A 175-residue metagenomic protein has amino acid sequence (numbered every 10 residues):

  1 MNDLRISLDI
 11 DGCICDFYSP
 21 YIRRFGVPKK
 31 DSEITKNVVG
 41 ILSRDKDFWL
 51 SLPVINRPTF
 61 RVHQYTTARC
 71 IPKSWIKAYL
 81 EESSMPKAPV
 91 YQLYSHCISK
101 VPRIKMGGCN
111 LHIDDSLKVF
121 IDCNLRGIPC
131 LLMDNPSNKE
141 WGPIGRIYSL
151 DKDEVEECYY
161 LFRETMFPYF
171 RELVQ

Functional and structural regions predicted by a protein language model:
M1-K46: Active-site neighborhood of HAD-like aspartate-dependent phosphohydrolases
C13, P20, C70, K118 (+1 more regions): Conserved Rossmann-like nucleotide-cofactor binding loop
D31-H63, K73-Y79: Short, acidic loop-to-helix structural element flanking the phosphoryl-transfer center in phosphate-processing enzymes
Q64-T66, L132: Structural beta-sheet core signal
T67-L111, L117, I121: Substrate-recognition "cap/lid" segment bordering the active-site pocket of phosphatases
V90-H96, G145-E164: Short acidic-hydrophobic, aromatic-tinged amphipathic segments that line or gate anion-handling sites
L111-E154: Acidic, Mg2+-coordinating phosphoryl-transfer loop and its flanking beta/alpha structural elements, shared across
